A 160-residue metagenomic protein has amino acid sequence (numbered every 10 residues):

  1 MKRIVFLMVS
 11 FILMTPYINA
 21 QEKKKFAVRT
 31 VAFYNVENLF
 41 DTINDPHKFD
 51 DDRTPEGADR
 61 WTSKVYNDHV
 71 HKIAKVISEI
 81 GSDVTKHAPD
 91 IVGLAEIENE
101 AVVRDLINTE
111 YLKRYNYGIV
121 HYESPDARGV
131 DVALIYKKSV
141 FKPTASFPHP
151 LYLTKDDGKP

Functional and structural regions predicted by a protein language model:
M1-K23: Bacterial Sec-dependent N-terminal signal peptides
I4, P16-Y17, K113-V120, K142-F147: Short secondary-structure capping/junction motifs at helix and strand boundaries
S10-L13, K86, A145: Compositionally biased, intrinsically disordered/low-complexity regions enriched for serine, proline and threonine
A20-E110, R114, V120-V132: N-terminal, active-site-proximal structural segment of metallo-dependent hydrolase catalytic domains
L134-P160: A well-ordered secondary-structure block
